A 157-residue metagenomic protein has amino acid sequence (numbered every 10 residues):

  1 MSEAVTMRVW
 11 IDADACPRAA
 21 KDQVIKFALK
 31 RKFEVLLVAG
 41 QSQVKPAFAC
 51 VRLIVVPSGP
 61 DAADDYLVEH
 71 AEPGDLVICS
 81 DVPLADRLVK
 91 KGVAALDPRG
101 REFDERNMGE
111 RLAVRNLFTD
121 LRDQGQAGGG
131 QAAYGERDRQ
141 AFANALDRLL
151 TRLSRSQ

Functional and structural regions predicted by a protein language model:
S2-Q157: Nuclease catalytic cores that cleave nucleic-acid phosphodiester bonds, predominantly acidic two-metal-ion
